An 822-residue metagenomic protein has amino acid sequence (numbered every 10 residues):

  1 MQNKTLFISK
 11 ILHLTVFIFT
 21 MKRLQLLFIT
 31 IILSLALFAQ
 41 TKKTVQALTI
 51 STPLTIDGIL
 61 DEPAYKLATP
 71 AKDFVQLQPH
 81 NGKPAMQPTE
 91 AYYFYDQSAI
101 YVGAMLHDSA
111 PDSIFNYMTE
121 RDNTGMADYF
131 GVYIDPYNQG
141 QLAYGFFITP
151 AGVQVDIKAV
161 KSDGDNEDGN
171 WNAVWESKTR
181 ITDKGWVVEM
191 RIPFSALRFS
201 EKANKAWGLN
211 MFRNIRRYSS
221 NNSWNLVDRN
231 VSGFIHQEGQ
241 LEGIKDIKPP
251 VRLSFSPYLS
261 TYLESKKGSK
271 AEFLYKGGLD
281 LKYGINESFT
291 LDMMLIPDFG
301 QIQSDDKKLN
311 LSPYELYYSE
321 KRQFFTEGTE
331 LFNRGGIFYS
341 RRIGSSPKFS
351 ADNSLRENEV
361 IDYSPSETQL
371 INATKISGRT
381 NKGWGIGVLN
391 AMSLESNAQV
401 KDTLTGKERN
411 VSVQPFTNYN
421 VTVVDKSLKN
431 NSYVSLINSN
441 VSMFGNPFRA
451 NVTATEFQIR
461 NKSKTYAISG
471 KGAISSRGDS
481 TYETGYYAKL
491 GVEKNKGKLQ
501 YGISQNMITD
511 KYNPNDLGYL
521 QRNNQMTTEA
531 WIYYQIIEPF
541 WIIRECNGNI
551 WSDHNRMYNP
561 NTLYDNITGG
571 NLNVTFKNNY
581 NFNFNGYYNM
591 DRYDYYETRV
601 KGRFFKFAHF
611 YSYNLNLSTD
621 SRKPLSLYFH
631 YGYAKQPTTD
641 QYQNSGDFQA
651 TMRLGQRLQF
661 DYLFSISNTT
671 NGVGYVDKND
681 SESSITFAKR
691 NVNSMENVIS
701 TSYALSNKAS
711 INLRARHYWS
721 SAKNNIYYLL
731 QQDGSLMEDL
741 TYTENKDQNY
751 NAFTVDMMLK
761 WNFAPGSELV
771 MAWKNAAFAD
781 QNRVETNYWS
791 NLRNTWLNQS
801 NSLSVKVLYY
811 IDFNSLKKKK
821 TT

Functional and structural regions predicted by a protein language model:
M1-T44, T822: Bacterial Sec-dependent N-terminal signal peptides
Q40-D425, L436, L797: Structural preference for beta-rich elements and adjacent junctions enriched in aromatics
G125-A127, Q141, S319, T417 (+3 more regions): Short, solvent-exposed loop/turn segments at the edges of secondary structure
F194-R198, L263-S265, N440-F444, S476 (+1 more regions): A generic structural motif
L226-K248, S396-S463, Y580-R622, Q643 (+1 more regions): Outer-membrane beta-barrel transmembrane domain signature of Gram-negative proteins, especially the mid-to-C-terminal
P250-V251, G378-W384, D425-Y433, P539-R544 (+1 more regions): Glycine-rich phosphate/diphosphate-binding loops that line cofactor/substrate pockets in enzymes
N358-P365, R409-S412, N440-F444, S476-R477 (+2 more regions): The substrate-binding groove and active-site-proximal loops of carbohydrate-active enzymes, especially glycoside
Q369-I371, S377, F448-A450, S463-T822: Exposed, low-structure sequence patches enriched in small/polar residues
